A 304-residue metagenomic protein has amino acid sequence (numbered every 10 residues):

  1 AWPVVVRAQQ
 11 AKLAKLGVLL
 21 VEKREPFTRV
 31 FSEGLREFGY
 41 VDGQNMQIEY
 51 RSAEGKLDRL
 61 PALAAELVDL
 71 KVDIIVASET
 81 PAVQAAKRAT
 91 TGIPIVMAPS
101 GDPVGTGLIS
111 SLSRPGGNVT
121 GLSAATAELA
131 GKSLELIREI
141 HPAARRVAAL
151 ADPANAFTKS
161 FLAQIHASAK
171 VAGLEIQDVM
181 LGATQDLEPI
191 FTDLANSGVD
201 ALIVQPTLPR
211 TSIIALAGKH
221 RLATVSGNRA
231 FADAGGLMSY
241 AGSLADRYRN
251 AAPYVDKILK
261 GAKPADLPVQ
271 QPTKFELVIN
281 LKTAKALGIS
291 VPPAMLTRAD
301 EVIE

Functional and structural regions predicted by a protein language model:
A1-E304: Short hydrophobic alpha-helices and adjacent helix-cap/hinge residues
